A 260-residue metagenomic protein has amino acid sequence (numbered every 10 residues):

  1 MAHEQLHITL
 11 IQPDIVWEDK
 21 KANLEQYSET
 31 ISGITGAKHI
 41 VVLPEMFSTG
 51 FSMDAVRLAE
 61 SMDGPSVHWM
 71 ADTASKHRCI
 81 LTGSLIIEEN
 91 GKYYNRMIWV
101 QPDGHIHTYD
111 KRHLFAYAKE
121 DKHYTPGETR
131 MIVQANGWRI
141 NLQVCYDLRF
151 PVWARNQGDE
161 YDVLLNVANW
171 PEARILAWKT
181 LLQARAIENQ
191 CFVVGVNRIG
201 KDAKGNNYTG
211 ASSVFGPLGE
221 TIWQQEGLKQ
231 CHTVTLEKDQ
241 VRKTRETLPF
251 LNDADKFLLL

Functional and structural regions predicted by a protein language model:
Q5-I15, D19, R96, T108 (+2 more regions): Active-site-proximal beta-strand elements of phosphoester/diester hydrolases
K20-K21, E25-H107, P171-R185: Cys-nucleophile CN-hydrolase/nitrilase-fold catalytic domain and related Cys-dependent amidase chemistry that acts on
T49, I98, Y109-F115, S213 (+1 more regions): Short beta->alpha transition motifs characteristic of CBS
P65-C79, R149-H232: CN hydrolase (nitrilase-like) catalytic-core segments centered on the catalytic cysteine and neighboring Lys/Glu
G83-L85, R96-W99, M131, S212-V214 (+1 more regions): Short beta-strand scaffold segments in enzyme catalytic cores
E88-D159, A173-T180, K243-L251: Active-site catalytic loop in hydrolytic enzyme cores
T233-L260: Short, basic/aromatic-enriched C-terminal tail that caps enzymatic domains
